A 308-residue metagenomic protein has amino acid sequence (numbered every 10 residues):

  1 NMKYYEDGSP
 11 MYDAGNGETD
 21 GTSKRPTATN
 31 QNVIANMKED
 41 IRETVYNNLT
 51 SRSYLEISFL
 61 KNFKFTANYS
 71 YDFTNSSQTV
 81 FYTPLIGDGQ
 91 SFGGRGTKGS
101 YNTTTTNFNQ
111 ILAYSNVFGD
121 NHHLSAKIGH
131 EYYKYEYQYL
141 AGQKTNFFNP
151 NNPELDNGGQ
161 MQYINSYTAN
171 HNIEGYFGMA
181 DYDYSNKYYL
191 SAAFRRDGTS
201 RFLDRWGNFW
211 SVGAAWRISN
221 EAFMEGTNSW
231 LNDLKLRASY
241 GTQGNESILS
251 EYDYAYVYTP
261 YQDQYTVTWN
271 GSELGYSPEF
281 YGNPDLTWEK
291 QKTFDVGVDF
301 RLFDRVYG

Functional and structural regions predicted by a protein language model:
N1-M2: N-terminal, post-signal-peptide soluble/periplasmic segments of Gram-negative outer-membrane pore/transport systems
G15-Y82, F92-G308: Extracellular/periplasmic, surface-exposed regions of secreted and cell-surface proteins
G87: Conserved catalytic cysteine-centered active-site region of acyl-thioester-dependent Claisen-condensing enzymes
